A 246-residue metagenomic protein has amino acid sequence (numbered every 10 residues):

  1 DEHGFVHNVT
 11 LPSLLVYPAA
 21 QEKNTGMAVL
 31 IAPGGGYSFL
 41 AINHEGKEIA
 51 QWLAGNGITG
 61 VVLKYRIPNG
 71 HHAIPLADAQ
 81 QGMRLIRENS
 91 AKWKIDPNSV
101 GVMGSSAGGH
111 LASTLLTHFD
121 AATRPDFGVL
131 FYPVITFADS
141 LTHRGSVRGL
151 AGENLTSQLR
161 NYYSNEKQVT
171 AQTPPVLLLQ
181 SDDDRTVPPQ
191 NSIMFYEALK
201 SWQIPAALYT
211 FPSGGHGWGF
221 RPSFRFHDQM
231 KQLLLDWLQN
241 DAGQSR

Functional and structural regions predicted by a protein language model:
P12, E153-Q168, T173-P174: Active-site nucleophile elbow and catalytic-triad environment of alpha/beta-hydrolase enzymes
T25-G34: Short beta-strand element of the alpha/beta-hydrolase
P33-S38, D182: Active-site glycine-rich loops that stabilize anionic/oxyanionic intermediates across multiple enzyme folds
A41-N43, E48, V61-P97, R221-Q229: Catalytic nucleophile-loop/oxyanion-hole region of alpha/beta-hydrolase and closely related hydrolase-like folds
Q81-S146, R160, N165: Primarily recognizes the serine-hydrolase "nucleophile elbow" in alpha/beta-hydrolase and SGNH/GDSL folds
Q172, L178-Q180, D184: Short beta-strand/loop motif that positions the catalytic acidic residue of the alpha/beta-hydrolase fold
R185-M194: Conserved alpha/beta-hydrolase "acid-adjacent" motif
I193-R246: C-terminal catalytic histidine-bearing segment of alpha/beta-hydrolase fold enzymes
